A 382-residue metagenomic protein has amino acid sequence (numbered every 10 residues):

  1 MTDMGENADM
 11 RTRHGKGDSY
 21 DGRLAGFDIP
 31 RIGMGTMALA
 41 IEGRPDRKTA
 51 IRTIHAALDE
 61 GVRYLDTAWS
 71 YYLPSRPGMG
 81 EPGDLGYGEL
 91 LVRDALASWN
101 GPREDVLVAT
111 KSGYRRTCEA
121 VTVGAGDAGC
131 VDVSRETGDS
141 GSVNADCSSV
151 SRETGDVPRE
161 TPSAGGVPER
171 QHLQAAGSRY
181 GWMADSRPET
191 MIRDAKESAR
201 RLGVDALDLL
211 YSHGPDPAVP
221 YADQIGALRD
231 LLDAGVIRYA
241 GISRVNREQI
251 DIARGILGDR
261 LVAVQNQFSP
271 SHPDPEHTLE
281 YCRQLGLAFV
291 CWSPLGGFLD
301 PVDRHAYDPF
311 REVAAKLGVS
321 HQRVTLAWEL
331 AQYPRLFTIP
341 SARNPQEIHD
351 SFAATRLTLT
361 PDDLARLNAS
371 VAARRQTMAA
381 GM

Functional and structural regions predicted by a protein language model:
M1-L107: N-terminal binding-site loop/beta-alpha segment at the start of enzyme catalytic domains that lines or forms
R11-R13, R115, R135, R152 (+2 more regions): Basic polycationic patches enriched in arginine
H14, I41, L73, P215-M382: Beta/alpha (TIM)-barrel catalytic core signal, keyed to glycine-rich beta->alpha loops juxtaposed to Asp/Glu that bind
L24-D28, D59, A95-E104, A199-G203 (+3 more regions): Acidic (Asp/Glu)-rich catalytic clusters
F27-I32, G61-R63, G101-V106, V204-D208 (+4 more regions): Short, well-ordered coil/turn segments that N-cap beta-strands
G43, V121-G124, C130, E136 (+2 more regions): Glycine/proline-rich, positively charged, aromatic-decorated active-site loop/lid region on the catalytic face
P45-R52, M79-Y87, L91, G126 (+5 more regions): Alpha-helix N-cap and loop-to-helix initiation/capping positions
A128, V133-S140, A145, V150-T161: Long, intrinsically disordered low-complexity tandem-repeat segments
